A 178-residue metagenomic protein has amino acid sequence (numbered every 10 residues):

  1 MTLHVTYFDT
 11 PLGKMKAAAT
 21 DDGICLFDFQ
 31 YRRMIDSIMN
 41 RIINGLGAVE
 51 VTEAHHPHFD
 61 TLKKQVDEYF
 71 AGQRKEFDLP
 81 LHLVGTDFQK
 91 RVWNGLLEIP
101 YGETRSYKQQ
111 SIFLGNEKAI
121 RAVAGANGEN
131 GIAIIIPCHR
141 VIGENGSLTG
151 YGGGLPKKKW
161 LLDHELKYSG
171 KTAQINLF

Functional and structural regions predicted by a protein language model:
M1-E117, H164-F178: Basic nucleic-acid-binding alpha-helical/helix-turn surface characteristic of O6-alkylguanine DNA
R121-N130: Regulatory, non-catalytic segments
G131, I135: Major-groove DNA-recognition helix of helix-turn-helix-type DNA-binding domains
C138: Short cysteine clusters
V141: Active-site His/Glu-centered metal-binding helix of metallohydrolases
E144-F178: …primarily DNA-binding HTH/wHTH and HhH modules…
